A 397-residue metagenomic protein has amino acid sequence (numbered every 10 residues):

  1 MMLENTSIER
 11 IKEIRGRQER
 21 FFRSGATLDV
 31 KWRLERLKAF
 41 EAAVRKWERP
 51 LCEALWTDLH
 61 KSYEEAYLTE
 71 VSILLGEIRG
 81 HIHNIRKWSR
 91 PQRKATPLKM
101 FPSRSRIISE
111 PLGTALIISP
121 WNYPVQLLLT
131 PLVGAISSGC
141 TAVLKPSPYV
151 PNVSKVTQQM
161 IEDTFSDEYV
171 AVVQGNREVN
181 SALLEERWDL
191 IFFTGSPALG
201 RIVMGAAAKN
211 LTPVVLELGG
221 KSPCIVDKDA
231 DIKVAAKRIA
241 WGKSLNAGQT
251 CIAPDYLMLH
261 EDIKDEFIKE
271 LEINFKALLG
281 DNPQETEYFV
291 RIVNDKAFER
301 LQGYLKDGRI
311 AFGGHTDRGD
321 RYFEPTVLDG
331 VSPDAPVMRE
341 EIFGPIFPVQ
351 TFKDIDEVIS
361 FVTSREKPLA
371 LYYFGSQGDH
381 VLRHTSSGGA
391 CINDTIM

Functional and structural regions predicted by a protein language model:
M1-R106: N-terminal Rossmann-like NAD(P)+-binding subdomain of aldehyde/semialdehyde dehydrogenases
M2, D29-W32, I225, Y322-M397: Conserved C-terminal structural/oligomerization subdomain of aldehyde/semialdehyde dehydrogenase
R33, I78, G139, V170 (+7 more regions): Residue-level signal for inorganic ion chemistry
L98-V234, F352: Rossmann-like NAD(P) dinucleotide-binding subdomain of oxidoreductase/dehydrogenase enzymes
A135, A207, L271, L305 (+2 more regions): A generic structural signal for well-ordered alpha-helical segments
F165, A198-P333, D354-D356, I392: ALDH superfamily catalytic-core signature
L184-E185, L218-G219, T250-I252, E285-T286 (+2 more regions): Short glycine-enriched loop/turn motifs at secondary-structure junctions
